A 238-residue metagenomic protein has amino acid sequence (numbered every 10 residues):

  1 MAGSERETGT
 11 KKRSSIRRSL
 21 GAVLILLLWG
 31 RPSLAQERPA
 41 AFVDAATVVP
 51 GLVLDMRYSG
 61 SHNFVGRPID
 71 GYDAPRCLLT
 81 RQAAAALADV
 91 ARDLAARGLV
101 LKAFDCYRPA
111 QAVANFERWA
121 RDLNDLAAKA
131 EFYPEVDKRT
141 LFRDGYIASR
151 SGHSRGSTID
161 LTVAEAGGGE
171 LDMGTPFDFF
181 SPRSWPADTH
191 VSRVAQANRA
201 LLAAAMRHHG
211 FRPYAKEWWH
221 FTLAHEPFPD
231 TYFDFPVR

Functional and structural regions predicted by a protein language model:
G3-E5: Short linear segments in intrinsically disordered or otherwise low-structure-confidence regions
E7-L20: Bacterial N-terminal signal peptides that target proteins for export
L20-L27: Sec-dependent N-terminal signal peptides
G30-P32: N-terminal signal peptide c-region/cleavage motif recognized by signal peptidases
L34-C106, V113-A215, H225-R238: Extracytoplasmic cell-surface/polysaccharide-interacting catalytic and binding patches
F221: Conserved metal-phosphate-binding beta-hairpin within the catalytic cores of diverse ATP-dependent phosphoryl-transfer
